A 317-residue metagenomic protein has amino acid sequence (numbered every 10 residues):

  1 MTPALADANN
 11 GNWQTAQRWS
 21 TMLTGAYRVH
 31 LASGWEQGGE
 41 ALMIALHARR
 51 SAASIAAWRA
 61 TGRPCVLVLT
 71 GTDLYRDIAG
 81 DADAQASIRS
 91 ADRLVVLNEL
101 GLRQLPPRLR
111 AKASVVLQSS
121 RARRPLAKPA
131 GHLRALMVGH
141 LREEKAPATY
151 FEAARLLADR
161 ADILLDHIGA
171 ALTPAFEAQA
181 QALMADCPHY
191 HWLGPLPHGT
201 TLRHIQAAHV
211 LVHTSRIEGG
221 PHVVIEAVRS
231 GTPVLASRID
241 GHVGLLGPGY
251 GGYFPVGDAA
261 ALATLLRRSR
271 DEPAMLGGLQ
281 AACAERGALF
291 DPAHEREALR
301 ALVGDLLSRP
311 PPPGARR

Functional and structural regions predicted by a protein language model:
I88, P195-L196, R203-A208: Short alpha-helical donor nucleotide-sugar binding micro-motif in glycosyltransferases
R89-A113, S120-A122: A short, active-site helix/loop in glycosyltransferases that binds the activated sugar's phosphate group
A127-K145, Y150-R155, L165-I168: Conserved donor-binding/catalytic core segment of Leloir-type glycosyltransferases
L164-A178, G194: Glycosyltransferase donor-sugar binding loop
E177-L196: Nucleotide-activated donor-binding/catalytic signature segment of Leloir-type glycosyltransferases, i.e., the conserved
R216: Aromatic "clamp/platform" in nucleotide-sugar-dependent glycosyltransferases that forms part of the donor/acceptor
P233-A236: Short hydrophobic beta-strand element within catalytic cores of glycosyltransferases and related nucleotide-activated
P248, G252-A259, R268-P273: Conserved acidic donor-binding segment of nucleotide-sugar-dependent glycosyltransferases
